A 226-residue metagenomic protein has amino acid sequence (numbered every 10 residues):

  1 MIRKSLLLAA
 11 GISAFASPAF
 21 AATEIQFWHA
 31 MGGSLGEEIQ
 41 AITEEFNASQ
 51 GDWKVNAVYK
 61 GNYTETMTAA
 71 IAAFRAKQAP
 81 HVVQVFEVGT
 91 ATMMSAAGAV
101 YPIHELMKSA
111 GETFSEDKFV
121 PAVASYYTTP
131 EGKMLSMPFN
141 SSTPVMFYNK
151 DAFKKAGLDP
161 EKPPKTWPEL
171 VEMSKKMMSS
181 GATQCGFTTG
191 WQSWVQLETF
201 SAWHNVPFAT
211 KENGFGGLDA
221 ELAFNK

Functional and structural regions predicted by a protein language model:
I2-F20: Gram-negative bacterial Sec-dependent N-terminal signal peptides
A22, K77, G98, S141-T143: Extracytoplasmic
A22-G32, W53-V58, V82, L135 (+1 more regions): Short, well-ordered beta-strand elements
I25-A41, K60-Y63, S142, V195: Extracytoplasmic "Venus flytrap"
A30-G32, K60, V85-E87, F139-N140 (+2 more regions): Active-site-proximal beta-strand/loop segments in catalytic clefts of secreted hydrolases
G36-T43, M67, I71, E87-A91 (+8 more regions): Extracytoplasmic/secreted envelope proteins and their assembly/folding machinery, especially bacterial periplasmic
A41, E45-F119, K155-G157: Extracytoplasmic "Venus flytrap"/periplasmic binding protein-like
A48, H104-G111, T128-Q196, P207-K226: Helix-loop-helix "hinge/cap" segment bordering the ligand-binding cleft or interdomain interface
